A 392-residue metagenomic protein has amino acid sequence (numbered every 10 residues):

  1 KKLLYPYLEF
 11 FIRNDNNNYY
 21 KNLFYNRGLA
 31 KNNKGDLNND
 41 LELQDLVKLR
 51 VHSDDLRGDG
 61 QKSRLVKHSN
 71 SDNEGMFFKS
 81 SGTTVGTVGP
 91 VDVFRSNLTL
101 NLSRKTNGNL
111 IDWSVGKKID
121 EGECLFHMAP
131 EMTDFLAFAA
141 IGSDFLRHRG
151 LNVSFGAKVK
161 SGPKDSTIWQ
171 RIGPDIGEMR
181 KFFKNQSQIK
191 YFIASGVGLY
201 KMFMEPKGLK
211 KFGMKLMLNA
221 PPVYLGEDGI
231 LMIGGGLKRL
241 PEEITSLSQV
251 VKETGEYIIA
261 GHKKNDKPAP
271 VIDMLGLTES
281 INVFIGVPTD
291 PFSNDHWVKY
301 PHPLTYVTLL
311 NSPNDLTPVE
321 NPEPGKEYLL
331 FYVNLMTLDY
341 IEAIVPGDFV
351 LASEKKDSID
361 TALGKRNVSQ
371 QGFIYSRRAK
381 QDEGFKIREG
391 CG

Functional and structural regions predicted by a protein language model:
K1-K79, V85-E123, E131, L136 (+2 more regions): Nucleotide 5′-phosphate-binding alpha/beta core
K1-L8, R147-G392: Active-site glycine/GP-rich loop and adjacent strand/helix microenvironment that borders small-molecule binding pockets
I119, M128-E131, F385-G390: Alpha-helical substrate-recognition element adjacent to the catalytic core
G122-L125, L231: Conserved hydrophobic helix-helix packing surfaces used for dimerization/oligomerization
C124, M132, I141, V153-V159: Phosphate-/polyanion-interacting regions in eukaryotic proteins
H127-M128, G234: Short hydrophobic segments within beta-strands
T133-F138, R239-E243: Short, charged/polar "capping" segments at the starts of alpha-helices and the immediately preceding loops
L136-N152: Conserved short alpha-helical elements in the N-terminal third of ANL/AMP-binding
